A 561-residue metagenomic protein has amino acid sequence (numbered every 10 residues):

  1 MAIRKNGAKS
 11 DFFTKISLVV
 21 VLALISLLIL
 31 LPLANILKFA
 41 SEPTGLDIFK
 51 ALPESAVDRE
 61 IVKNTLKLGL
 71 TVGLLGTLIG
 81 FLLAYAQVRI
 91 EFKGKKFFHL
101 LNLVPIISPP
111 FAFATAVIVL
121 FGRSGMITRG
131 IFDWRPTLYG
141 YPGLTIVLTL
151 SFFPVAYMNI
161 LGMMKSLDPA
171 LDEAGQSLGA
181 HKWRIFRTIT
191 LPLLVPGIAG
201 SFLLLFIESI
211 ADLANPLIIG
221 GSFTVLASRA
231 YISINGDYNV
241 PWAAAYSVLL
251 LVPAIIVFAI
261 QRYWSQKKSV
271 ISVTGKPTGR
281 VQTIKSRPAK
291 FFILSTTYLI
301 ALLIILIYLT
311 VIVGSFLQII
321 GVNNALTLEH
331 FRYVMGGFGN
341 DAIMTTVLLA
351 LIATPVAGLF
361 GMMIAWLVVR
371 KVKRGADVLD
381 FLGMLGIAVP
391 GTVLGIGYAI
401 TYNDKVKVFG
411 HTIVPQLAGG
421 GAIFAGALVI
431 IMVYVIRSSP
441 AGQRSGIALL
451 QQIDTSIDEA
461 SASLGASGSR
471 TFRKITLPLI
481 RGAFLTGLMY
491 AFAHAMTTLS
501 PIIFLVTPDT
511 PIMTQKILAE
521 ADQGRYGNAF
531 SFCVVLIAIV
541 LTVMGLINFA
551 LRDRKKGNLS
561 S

Functional and structural regions predicted by a protein language model:
A2-K5, D11, S17, L31-I36 (+13 more regions): C-terminal transmembrane helix and the adjacent membrane-cytosol boundary/short C-terminal tail of inner/organellar
I3-G7, L46-K50, R59, G94-F97 (+12 more regions): Membrane-interfacial helix termini and adjacent extracytoplasmic/periplasmic loops of multi-pass transporters
K9, I48, T71-N102, T115 (+7 more regions): Transmembrane-helix boundary motif in ABC transporter permease subunits
K9-T14, A51-V57, Y139, P216-I255 (+6 more regions): Interhelical loop and adjacent transmembrane-helix boundary motif in polytopic membrane transport permeases
T14-L22, P32, A56-L68, M126-V155 (+6 more regions): Loop-to-helix entry region at the N-terminal start of transmembrane alpha-helices in multi-pass membrane transporters
K15-L18, A23-E60, L66-L70, L74 (+6 more regions): Short membrane-interfacial helix/loop motifs at transmembrane-helix boundaries
V20-A23, L74, V104, P110 (+10 more regions): Transmembrane alpha-helices
K63, K93-H99, P142-G143, Q176-A199 (+6 more regions): Amphipathic cytosolic juxtamembrane alpha-helices at the membrane-cytosol interface of multi-pass membrane transporters
